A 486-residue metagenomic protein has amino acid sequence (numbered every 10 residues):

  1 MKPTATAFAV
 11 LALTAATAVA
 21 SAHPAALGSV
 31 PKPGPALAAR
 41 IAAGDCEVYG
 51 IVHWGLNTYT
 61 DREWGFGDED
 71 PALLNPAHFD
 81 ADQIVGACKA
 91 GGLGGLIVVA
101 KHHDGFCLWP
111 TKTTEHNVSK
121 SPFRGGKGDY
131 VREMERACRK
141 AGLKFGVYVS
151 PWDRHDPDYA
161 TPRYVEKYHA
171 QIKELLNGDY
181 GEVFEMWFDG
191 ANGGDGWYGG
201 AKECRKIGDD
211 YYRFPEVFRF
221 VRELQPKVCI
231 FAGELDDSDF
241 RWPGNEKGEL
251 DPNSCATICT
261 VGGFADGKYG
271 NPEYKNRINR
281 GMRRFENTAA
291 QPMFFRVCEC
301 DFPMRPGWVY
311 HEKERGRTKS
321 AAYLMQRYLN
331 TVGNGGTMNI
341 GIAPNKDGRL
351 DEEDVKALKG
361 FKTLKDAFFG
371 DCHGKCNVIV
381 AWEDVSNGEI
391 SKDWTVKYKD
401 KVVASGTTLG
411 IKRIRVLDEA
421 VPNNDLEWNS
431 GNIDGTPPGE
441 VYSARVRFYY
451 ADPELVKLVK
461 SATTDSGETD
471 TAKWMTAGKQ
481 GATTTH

Functional and structural regions predicted by a protein language model:
M1-F8: Bacterial N-terminal signal peptides that target proteins for export
A9-T17: Bacterial N-terminal signal peptides
H23-K375, D384-D393, K397-D400, S405 (+4 more regions): Mature catalytic domains of secreted/periplasmic carbohydrate-active enzymes
Q291, E454-G481: Predominantly extracellular/luminal regions of secreted and cell-surface proteins, especially disulfide-bonded
G374-V380, V421-N423: Extended extracellular/luminal ectodomain segments enriched in beta-structured repeat modules
V416-A420: Short, flexible loop/turn segments at beta-strand junctions in immunoglobulin-like and fibronectin type III
P422-L426, Y442: Exposed beta-strand face motif in extracellular beta-rich ectodomains
D434-K460: Exposed low-complexity, polar/acidic, P/S/T/G-rich flexible segments that act as propeptides, protease-susceptible
